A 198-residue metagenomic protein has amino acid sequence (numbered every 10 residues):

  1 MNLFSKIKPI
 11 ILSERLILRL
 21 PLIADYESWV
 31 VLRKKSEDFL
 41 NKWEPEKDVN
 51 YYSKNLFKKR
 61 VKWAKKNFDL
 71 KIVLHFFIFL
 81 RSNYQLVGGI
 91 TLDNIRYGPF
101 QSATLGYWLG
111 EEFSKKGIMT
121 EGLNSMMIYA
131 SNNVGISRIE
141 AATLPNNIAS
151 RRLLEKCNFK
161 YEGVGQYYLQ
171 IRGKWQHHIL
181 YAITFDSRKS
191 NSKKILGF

Functional and structural regions predicted by a protein language model:
M1-S28, L32-F39, H75-F198: Acyl-donor (CoA/ACP) binding surface of acyl/acetyltransferases
N41-K62: Conserved GNAT-fold acetyl-CoA-binding loop/helix
V49-N50, K62-F77: A short helix-loop-beta-strand connector motif used in the catalytic cores of GNAT acetyltransferases and, in some
